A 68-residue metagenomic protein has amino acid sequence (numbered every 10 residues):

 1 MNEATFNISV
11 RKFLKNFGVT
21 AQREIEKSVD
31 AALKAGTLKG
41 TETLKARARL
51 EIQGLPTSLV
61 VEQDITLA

Functional and structural regions predicted by a protein language model:
N2-R11, K27-D30, T37-A68: N-terminal intrinsically disordered, cationic/polar leader segments that include organellar targeting peptides
K12-K15, T20: Long, contiguous binding/interaction regions
T20-K27: Compact soluble domain cores
